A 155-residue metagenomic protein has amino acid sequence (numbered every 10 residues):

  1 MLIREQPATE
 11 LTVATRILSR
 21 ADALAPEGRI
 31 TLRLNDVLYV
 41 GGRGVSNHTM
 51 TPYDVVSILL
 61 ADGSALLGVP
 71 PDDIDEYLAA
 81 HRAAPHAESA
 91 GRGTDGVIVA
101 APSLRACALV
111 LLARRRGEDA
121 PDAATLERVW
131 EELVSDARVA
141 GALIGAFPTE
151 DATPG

Functional and structural regions predicted by a protein language model:
M1-G155: Glycine-rich flexible loops
